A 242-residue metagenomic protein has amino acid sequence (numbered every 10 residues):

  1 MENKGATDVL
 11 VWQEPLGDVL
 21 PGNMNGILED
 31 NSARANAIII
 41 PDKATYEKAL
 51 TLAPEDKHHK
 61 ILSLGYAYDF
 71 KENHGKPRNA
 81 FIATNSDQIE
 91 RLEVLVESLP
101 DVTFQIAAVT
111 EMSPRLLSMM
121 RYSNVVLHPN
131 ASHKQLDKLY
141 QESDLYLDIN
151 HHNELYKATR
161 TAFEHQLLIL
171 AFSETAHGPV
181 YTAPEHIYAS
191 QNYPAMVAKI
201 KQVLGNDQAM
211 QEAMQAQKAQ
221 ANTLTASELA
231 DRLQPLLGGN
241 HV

Functional and structural regions predicted by a protein language model:
M1-P21, A37-I39: Active-site proximal beta-strand in glycosyltransferases
P15, A44-T45, I61-E72, E111-M112: Short beta-strand->alpha-helix junction loop in the catalytic core of nucleotide-activated group-transfer enzymes
G22, G26, S32-H58, R115: A short, active-site helix/loop in glycosyltransferases that binds the activated sugar's phosphate group
D69-M119: Conserved catalytic-core segment of nucleotide-activated headgroup transferases in glycan assembly
V109-M112, V125-L139, N153-L155: Conserved active-site histidine-acidic residue motif and adjacent donor-binding/catalytic loop of glycosyltransferases
Q141-E154, L167: Acidic donor-binding loop of glycosyltransferase active sites
L168-S173: Short hydrophobic beta-strand element within catalytic cores of glycosyltransferases and related nucleotide-activated
Q191, G205-G238: A charged, aromatic-enriched C-terminal amphipathic alpha-helix characteristic of glycosyltransferases across folds
